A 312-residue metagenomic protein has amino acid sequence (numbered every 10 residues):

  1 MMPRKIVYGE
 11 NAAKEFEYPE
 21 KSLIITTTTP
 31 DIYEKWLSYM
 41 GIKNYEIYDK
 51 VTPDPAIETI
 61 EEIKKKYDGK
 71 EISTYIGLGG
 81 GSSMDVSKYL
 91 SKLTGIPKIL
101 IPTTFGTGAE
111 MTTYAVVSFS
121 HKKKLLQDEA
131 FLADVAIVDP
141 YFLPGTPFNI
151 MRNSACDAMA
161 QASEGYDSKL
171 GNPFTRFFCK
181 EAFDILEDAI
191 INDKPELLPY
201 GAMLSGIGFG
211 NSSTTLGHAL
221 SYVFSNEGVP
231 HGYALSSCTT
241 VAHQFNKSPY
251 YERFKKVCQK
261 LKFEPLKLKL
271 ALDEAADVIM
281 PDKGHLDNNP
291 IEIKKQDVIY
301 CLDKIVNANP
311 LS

Functional and structural regions predicted by a protein language model:
M1-T74, P265: ATP/NTP phosphate-donor binding region
I57-Y141: Glycine/threonine-rich beta-strand-loop-alpha-helix active-site module that forms ligand/phosphate-binding
K70, Y114-S212: Carboxylate- and glycine-rich phosphate/diphosphate-binding segment that chelates Mg2+/Mn2+
K88-P97, F209-S212, N226-G228, Q244: Alpha-helix C-terminal capping segments
M159-S163, L198-G206, L220, T239 (+2 more regions): Short alpha-helical scaffolding segments that buttress acidic/His motifs in well-ordered protein cores
T215, A219-D273: Active-site pocket-lining segment
E252-S312: C-terminal charged capping/lid subdomain of soluble metabolic enzymes
